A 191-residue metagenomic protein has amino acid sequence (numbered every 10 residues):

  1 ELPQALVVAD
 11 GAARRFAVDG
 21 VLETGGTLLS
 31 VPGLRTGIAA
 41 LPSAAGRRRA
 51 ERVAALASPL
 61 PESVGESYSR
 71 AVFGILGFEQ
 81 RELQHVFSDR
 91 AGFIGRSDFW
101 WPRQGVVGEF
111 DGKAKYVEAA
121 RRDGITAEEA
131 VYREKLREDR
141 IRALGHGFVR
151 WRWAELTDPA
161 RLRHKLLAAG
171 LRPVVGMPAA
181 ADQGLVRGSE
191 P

Functional and structural regions predicted by a protein language model:
L2: Nuclease catalytic cores
V8-A9: Short alpha-helical scaffolding segments that buttress acidic/His motifs in well-ordered protein cores
A12: Hydrophobic, aromatic-lined core segments that form the binding pocket/scaffold for planar heteroaromatic ligands
F16-P191: Surface segments flanking catalytic/ligand-binding clefts of nucleic-acid enzymes
